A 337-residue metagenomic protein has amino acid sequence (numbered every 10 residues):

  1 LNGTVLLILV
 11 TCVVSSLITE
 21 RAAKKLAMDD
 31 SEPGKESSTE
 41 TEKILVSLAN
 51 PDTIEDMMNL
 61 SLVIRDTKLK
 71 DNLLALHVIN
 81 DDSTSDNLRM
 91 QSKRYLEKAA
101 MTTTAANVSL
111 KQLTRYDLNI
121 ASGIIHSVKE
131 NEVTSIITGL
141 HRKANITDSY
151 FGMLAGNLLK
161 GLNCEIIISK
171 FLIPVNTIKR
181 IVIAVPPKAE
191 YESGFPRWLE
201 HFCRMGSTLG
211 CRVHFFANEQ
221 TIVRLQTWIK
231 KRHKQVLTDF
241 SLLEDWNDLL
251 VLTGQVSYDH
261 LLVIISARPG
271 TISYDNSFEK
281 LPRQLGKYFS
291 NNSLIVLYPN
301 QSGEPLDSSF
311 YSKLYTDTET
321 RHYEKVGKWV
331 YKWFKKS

Functional and structural regions predicted by a protein language model:
L1-A22: Structural signal for the N-terminal portions of transmembrane helices and their immediately preceding loop/interface
L6-T11, R268-G270, P299-E304: A short, acidic, flexible beta-alpha connecting loop/helix-capping segment that sits on the rim of active
A23-T39: Membrane-proximal cytosolic interface modules of multi-pass membrane proteins
S37-V256, L262-T271, S290, V296-P299: Structured cytosolic domains appended to multi-pass membrane proteins
L261, F278-R283: Eukaryote-biased detector of low-complexity, proline/serine/threonine-rich segments and adjacent exposed loops
D275: An acidic/histidine-cluster motif and surrounding catalytic segment that typifies divalent-metal-assisted enzyme active
R283-S290: Substrate-engagement module of ASCE P-loop NTPases
Y298-N300, P305-S337: C-terminal functional extensions of proteins
